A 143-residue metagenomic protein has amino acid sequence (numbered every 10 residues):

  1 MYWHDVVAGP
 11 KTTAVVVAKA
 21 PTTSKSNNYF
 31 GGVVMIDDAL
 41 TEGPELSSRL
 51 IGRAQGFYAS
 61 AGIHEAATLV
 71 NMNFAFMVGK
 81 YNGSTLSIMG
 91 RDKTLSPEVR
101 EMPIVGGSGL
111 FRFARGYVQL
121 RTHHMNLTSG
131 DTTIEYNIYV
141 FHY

Functional and structural regions predicted by a protein language model:
M1-L86, E98, S108, R115 (+3 more regions): Extracellular or lumenal secretory-pathway regions
F76-V78, D92-T94, F141-Y143: Short edge-strand/loop segments of extracellular domains
G90-G106, R112: Charged, surface-exposed interaction regions in soluble eukaryotic proteins
R91, L120-R121: Active-site-proximal beta-strand/loop segments in catalytic clefts of secreted hydrolases
F113-V118, I138: Structural signal for hydrophobic/aromatic residues that build the beta-strand cores of folded beta-sheet domains
T133-H142: Short, low-complexity, Pro/Ser/Thr/Gly-rich segments in the mature regions of secreted, periplasmic
